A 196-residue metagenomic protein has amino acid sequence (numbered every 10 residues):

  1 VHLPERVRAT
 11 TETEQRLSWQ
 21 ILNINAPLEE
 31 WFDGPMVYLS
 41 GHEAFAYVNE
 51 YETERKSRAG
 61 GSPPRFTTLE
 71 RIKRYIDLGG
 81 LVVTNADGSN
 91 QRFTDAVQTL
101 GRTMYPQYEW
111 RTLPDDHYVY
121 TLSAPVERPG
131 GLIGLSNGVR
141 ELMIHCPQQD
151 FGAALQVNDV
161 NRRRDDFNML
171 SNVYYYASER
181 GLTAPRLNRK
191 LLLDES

Functional and structural regions predicted by a protein language model:
V1, S89-S178, R189, S196: An acidic, glycine-rich "communication" segment
V1-A46, E50-R55, V157-S196: Aromatic-Pro/Gly-enriched surface loop or interdomain linker that acts as a lid/target-recognition segment
P4-T13, R74-D77, L81, R102-P106 (+1 more regions): Sec-exported extracytoplasmic/periplasmic mature domains
A9-R16, S57-A59, D116-S123: Short linear motifs at secondary-structure transitions and domain/linker junctions
Q20-A26, Y51, R65-R71, E127-G131: Alpha-helical scaffolding within the catalytic cores of extracellular/periplasmic polymer-degrading hydrolases
L28-D33, T68, Y75-D77, G134-V139 (+1 more regions): Extracellular/periplasmic catalytic domains that process cell-envelope and extracellular macromolecules
M36-T94: Short alpha-beta junction capping motif
